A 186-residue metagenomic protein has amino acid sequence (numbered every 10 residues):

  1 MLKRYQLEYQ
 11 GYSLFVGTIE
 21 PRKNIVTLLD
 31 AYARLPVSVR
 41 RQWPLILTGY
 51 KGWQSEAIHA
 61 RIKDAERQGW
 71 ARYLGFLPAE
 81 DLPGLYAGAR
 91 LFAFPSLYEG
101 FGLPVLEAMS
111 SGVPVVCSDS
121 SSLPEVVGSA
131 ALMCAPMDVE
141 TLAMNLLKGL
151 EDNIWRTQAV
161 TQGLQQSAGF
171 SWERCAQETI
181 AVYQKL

Functional and structural regions predicted by a protein language model:
M1-L186: Carbohydrate transferase catalytic cores enriched for Leloir-type hexosyltransferases
